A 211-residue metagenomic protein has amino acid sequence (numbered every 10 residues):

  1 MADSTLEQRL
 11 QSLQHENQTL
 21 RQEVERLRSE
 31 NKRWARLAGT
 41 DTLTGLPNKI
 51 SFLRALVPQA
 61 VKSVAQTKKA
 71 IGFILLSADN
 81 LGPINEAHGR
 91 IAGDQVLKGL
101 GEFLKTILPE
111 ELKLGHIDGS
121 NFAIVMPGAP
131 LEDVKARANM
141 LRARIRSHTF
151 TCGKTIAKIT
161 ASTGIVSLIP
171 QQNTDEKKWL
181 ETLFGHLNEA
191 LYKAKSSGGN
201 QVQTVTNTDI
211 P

Functional and structural regions predicted by a protein language model:
A2-T42, K49-V61, E111-K113, V125: Signal-transducing coiled-coil linker helices
A35-A55, L76-G89, K98: Conserved nucleotide-binding and Mg2+-coordinating catalytic segments in signaling enzymes
G39, A65, G101-V134: Conserved helix-loop-beta segment at the catalytic/binding core of cyclic-nucleotide signaling proteins
G72-D79, L114: Active-site-flanking beta-strand signature of metal-NTP-handling nucleotidyl enzymes and homologous cyclase-like
L81, L100, F122, T163: Hydrophobic framework residues that shape the active-site pocket of cyclic nucleotide turnover catalytic cores
G101-E102, D133-T151, N188: Alpha-helical scaffold within the catalytic cores of cyclic-nucleotide enzymes
H116-D118, R146-S162, K195: Catalytic core regions of nucleotide second-messenger enzymes
K135, N139, L168-Q203, D209-P211: Catalytic-core segments of nucleotide cyclases and related cyclic-nucleotide turnover enzymes
